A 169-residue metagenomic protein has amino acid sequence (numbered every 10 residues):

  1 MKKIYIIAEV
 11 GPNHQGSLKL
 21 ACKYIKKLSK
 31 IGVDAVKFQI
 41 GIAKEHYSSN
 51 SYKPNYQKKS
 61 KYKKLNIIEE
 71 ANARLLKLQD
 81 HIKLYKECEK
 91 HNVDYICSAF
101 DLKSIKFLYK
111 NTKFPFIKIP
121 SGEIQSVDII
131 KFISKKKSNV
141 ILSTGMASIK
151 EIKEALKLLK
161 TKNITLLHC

Functional and structural regions predicted by a protein language model:
M1-Q15, N55, Y62-I67: N-terminal small/glycine-rich loop or linker at the start of catalytic domains across soluble metabolic enzymes
I6-A8, V36-F38, Y95-S98, P115-I119 (+2 more regions): Hydrophobic faces of well-ordered beta-strands that scaffold small-molecule active sites in alpha/beta enzyme cores
G11-N13, Q39-A43, F100-L102, G122 (+2 more regions): Active-site beta-loop-alpha junctions enriched in small/polar residues
S17-L18, S48-S49, K77-H81, S104 (+2 more regions): Active-site-adjacent beta->alpha loops and helix N-cap segments on the catalytic face of soluble alpha/beta enzymes
K23-G41, N111-K113: Catalytic domains of carbohydrate-active enzymes, especially glycoside hydrolases
G32, Y109-I117, S134-V140, L159-I164: Glycine-enriched alpha-helix->loop->beta-strand junction motifs that scaffold or abut catalytic
D34-L75: Glycine-rich, proline-tolerant flexible connector loops at the mouths of alpha/beta enzymes
K58-V127: Active-site beta->alpha loop and helix N-cap motifs at the rims of alpha/beta catalytic domains
